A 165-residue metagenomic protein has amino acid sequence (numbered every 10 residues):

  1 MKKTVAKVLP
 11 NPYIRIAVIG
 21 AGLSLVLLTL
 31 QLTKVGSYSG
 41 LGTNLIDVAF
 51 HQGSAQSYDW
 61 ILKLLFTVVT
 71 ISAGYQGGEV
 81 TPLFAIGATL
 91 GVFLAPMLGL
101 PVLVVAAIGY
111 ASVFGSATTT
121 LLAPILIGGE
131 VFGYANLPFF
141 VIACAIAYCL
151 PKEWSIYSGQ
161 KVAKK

Functional and structural regions predicted by a protein language model:
M1-K165: Alpha-helical transmembrane segments and immediately membrane-proximal extracytoplasmic
